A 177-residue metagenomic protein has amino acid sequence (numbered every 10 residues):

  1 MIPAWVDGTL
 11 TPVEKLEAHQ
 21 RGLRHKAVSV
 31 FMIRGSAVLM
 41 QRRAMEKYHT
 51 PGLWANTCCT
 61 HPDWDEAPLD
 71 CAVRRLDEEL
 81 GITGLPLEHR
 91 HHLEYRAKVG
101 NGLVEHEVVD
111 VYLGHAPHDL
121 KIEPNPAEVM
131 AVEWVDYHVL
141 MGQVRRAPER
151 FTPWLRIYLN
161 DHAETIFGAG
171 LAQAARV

Functional and structural regions predicted by a protein language model:
M1-S29, G35: Acidic, metal-coordinating catalytic segment for phosphate/diphosphate chemistry, firing primarily on the Nudix
G8-T9, A37, L53, E88: Residue-level signal for well-ordered, solvent-exposed loop/turn and beta-edge residues enriched in charged/polar side
E14-L16, G52, L93-V177: Nudix hydrolase/Nudix homology domain
L23, K47, P51, A55 (+3 more regions): Hydrophobic alpha-helical segments and helix-packing faces
A27-T60: A glycine-rich, hydrophobic loop/mini-helix early in the fold
V30, C58, H89, D110-Y112: A structural signal for short, well-ordered beta-strand segments
M40, T57-R90: The catalytic Nudix box helix
